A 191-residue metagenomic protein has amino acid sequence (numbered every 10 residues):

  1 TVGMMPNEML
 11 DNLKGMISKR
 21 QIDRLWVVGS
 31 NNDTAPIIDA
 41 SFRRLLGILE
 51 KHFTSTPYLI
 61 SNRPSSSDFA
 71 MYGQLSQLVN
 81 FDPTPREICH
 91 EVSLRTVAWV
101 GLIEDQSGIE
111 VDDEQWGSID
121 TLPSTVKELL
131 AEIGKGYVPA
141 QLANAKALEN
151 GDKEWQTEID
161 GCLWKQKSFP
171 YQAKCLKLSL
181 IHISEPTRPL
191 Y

Functional and structural regions predicted by a protein language model:
T1-S41: Internal, well-ordered alpha/beta segment that forms a basic, Gly-enriched binding/recognition surface
V28-D33, S55-I60, D82-I88: Inter-helical turn/loop segments and adjacent helix faces that build the functional surface of alpha-helical bundle
R43-R44, G73: A conserved active-site cap/scaffold subdomain adjacent to cofactor or substrate pockets
R44-I48, S55: Ligand-binding pocket segment of bilobal, Venus flytrap-like solute-binding proteins
L59-V79: GST superfamily/GST-like fold recognition
Y72-K165: Active-site/pore-lining binding-face segments in mid-to-C-terminal subdomains
Q172: Conserved phosphate-interacting/catalytic interface
I181-Y191: Single conserved hydrophobic/aromatic residue that forms the stacking wall/gate of nucleotide- or nucleobase-binding
